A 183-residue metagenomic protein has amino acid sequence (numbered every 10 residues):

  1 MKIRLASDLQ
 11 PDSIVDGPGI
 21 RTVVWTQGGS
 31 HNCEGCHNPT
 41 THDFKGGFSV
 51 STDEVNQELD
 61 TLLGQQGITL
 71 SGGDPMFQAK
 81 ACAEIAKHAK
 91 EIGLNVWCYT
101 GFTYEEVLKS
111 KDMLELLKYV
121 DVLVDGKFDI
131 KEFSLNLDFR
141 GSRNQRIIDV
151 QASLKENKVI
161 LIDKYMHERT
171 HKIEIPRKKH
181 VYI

Functional and structural regions predicted by a protein language model:
M1-W25, E34, N38-F44, V159 (+2 more regions): N-terminal [4Fe-4S]-dependent radical SAM core
K2-L9, I20, N38-L116: Conserved Radical SAM active-site core
V15-G17, E115-L116, R140: Solvent-exposed alpha-helices and their adjacent loops that cap or buttress functional pockets in soluble metabolic
H31: Cys/His-enriched microdomains
F77-K90, F133-Y182: P-loop/Walker A phosphate-binding loop and immediately adjacent motor/lid segment at beta-alpha junctions
D121: Receiver (REC) domain switch/active-site residues of two-component response regulators
F128: Internal gly/pro-rich beta-alpha loop/helix module that stabilizes soluble enzyme cofactors or their anionic handles
